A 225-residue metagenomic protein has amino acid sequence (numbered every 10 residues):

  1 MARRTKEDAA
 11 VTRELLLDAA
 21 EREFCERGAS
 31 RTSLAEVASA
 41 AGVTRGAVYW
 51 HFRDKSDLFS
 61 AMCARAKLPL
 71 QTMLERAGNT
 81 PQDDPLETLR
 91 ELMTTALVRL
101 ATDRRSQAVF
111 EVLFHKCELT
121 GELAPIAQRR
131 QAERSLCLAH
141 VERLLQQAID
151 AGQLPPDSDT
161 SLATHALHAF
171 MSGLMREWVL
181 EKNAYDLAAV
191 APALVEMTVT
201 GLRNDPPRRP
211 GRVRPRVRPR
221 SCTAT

Functional and structural regions predicted by a protein language model:
M1-R27, R31-V43, D57-S60: Basic, helix-initiating cap at the start of DNA-binding domains
F24, S33-L34, R45, K55 (+3 more regions): Amphipathic alpha-helical segments enriched in hydrophobic/aromatic and basic residues that form the DNA-contacting
A61, E75-A108, T160, T164-L167 (+2 more regions): Hydrophobic alpha-helical connector segments
L68-Q71, E75, D83, E87 (+3 more regions): Amphipathic alpha-helical packing segments from all-alpha helical-bundle domains
E91-R99, S135-A151, H165-T225: C-terminal peripheral helix-coil segments that are non-catalytic and often amphipathic
T94, V98-R143, Q153: Short secondary-structure transition hinges
